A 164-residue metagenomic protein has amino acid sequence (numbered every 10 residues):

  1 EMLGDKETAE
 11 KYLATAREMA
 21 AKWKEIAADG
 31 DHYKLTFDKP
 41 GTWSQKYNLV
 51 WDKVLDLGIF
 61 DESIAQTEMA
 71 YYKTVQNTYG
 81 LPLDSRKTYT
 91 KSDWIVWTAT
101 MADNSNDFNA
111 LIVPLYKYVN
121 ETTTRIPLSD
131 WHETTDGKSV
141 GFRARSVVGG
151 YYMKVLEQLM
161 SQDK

Functional and structural regions predicted by a protein language model:
E1-K11: Inter-helical turn/loop segments and adjacent helix faces that build the functional surface of alpha-helical bundle
L3-G4, H32-T36, Q76, E133 (+1 more regions): Generic alpha-helix detector with strongest preference for long hydrophobic helices that associate with membranes
E10-V113, K117, E121-I126, S146: Extended ligand-binding clefts on enzyme/binding-domain cores
M101, P114, S129-K164: Terminal, non-catalytic domain-edge segments
